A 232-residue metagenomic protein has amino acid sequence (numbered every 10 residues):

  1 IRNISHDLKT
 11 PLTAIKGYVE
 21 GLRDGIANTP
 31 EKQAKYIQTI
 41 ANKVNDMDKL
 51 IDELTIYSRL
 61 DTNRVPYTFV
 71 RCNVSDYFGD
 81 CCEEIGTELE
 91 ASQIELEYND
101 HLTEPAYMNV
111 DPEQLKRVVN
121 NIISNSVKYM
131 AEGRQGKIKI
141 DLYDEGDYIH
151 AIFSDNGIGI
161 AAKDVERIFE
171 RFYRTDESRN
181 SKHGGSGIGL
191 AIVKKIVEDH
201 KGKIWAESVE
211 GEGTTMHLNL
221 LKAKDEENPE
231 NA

Functional and structural regions predicted by a protein language model:
N42-M47: Short alpha-helical segment of the dimerization/phosphotransfer core of two-component systems
T62-Y67, P105-V110: Conserved micro-motifs of the catalytic ATP-binding
T68-E83, L142: A conserved beta-strand-to-alpha-helix junction within the catalytic ATP-binding
S126-V127: Short helix-loop "hinge" at the ATP-lid/N-box region of the Bergerat-fold HATPase_c
Q135-D147: Short beta-strand/loop element within the Bergerat-fold HATPase_c
I160-R174: Short conserved segment of the HATPase_c
K201-G202: Conserved glycine-rich
